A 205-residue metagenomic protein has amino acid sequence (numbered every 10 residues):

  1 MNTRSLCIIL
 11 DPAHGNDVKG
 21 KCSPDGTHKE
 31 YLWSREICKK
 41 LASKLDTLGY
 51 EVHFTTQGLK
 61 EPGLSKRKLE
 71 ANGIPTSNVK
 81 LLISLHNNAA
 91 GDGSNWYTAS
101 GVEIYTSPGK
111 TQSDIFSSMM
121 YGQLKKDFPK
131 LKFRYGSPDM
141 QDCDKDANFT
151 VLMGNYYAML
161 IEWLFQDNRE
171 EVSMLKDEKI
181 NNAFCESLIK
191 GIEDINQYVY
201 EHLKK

Functional and structural regions predicted by a protein language model:
M1-K68, T98-S100: Active-site histidine-acidic residue metal-binding/catalytic motifs, centered on HxH/HExxH-like signatures
C7-D11, E51-T56, V79-L85, E103-T106 (+1 more regions): Structural recognition of the beta-strand scaffold that forms the well-ordered cores of secreted hydrolase catalytic
I9, C22, H28, S84 (+2 more regions): Active-site-adjacent mobile loop/cap segments within catalytic or ligand-binding domains
G15-D17, G58-P62, N87-G93, G109-Q112 (+2 more regions): Solvent-exposed loop/turn segments at secondary-structure junctions within structured extracellular/periplasmic domains
D17-K29, A89-M119, Q123: A short, glycine/acidic-enriched catalytic loop
C38, A42, S65-K68, S113-Y121 (+2 more regions): Extracytoplasmic/secreted envelope proteins and their assembly/folding machinery, especially bacterial periplasmic
L64-V79, N148-G154: Mature extracellular/periplasmic domains of secretome proteins
Q112-Q141: Active-site-adjacent substrate-binding region of metalloamidase/peptidase-like peptide-processing proteins
